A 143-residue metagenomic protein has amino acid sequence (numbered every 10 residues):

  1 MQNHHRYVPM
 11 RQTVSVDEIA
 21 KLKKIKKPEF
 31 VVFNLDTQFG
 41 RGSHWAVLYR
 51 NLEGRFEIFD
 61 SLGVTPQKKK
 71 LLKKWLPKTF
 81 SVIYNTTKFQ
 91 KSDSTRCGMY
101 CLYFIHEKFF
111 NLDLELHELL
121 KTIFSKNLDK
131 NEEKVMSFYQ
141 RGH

Functional and structural regions predicted by a protein language model:
M1-D36: Conserved active-site-adjacent core of cysteine acyl-enzyme catalytic domains
H4-H5, H44, H106, H117 (+1 more regions): Histidine (H) residue identity feature
P9-E18, N34, P66-K73, F124-S125 (+2 more regions): Alpha-helix initiation/capping motif
D17-K24, K70, K74, E107 (+2 more regions): Polar/charged alpha-helical tracts
K27-F110: Cysteine protease-like catalytic core of ubiquitin/ubiquitin-like
F109-H143: Contiguous terminal or domain-adjacent regions that often encompass a lipid-handling module or interaction segment
